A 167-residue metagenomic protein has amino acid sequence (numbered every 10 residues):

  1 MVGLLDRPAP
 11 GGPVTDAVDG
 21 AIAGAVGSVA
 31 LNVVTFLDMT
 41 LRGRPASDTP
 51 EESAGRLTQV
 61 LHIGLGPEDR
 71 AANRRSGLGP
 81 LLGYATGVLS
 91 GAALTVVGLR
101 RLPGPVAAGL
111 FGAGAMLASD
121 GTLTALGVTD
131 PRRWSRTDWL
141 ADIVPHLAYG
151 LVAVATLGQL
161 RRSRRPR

Functional and structural regions predicted by a protein language model:
M1-R167: Short amphipathic, positively biased membrane-proximal segments that drive organelle/inner-membrane targeting
